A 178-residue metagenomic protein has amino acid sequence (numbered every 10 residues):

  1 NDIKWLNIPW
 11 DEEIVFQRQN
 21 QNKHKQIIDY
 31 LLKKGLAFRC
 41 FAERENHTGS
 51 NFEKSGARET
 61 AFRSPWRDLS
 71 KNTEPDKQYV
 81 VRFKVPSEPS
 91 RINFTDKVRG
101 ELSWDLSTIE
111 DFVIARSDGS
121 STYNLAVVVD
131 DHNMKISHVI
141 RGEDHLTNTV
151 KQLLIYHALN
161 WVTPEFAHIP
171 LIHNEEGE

Functional and structural regions predicted by a protein language model:
N1, H24, A42-R44: Intrinsic structural disorder
D2-R18: A glycine-rich helix N-cap at a beta->alpha junction
F16-Q17, K33-E178: Active-site cores that bind ATP or allylic diphosphates and position pyrophosphate for catalysis
Q21-Y30, R39: A conserved beta-strand/loop capping segment in the N-terminal third of enzymes that catalyze redox or closely related
